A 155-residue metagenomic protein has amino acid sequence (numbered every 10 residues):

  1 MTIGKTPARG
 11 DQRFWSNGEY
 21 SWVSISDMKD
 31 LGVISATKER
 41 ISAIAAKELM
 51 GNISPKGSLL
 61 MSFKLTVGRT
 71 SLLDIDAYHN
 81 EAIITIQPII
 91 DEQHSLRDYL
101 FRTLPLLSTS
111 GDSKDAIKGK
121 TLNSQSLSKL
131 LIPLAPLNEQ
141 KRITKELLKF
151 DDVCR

Functional and structural regions predicted by a protein language model:
M1-L31, A45-L49, N123: Low-complexity, Lys/Gly-biased intrinsically disordered segments
M1-P7, K129, P133-K145, F150-R155: Non-catalytic DNA-recognition/assembly elements of restriction-modification systems
M1-T2, K29-A36, M50-K56, L72-Y78 (+1 more regions): Basic, amphipathic alpha-helical recognition segments used for DNA target recognition
D11, W15, T70, I75 (+2 more regions): A periodicity- and composition-biased signal for non-globular, repetitive helical segments
A36-A45: Short, structured beta-strand/loop micro-motifs enriched in basic residues and often containing a Trp
M61-S62: A generic structural signal for residues embedded in beta-strands
L65-R69: Short, charged beta-turn/beta-strand-edge "cap" motif at the junction between a beta-strand and an adjacent loop
